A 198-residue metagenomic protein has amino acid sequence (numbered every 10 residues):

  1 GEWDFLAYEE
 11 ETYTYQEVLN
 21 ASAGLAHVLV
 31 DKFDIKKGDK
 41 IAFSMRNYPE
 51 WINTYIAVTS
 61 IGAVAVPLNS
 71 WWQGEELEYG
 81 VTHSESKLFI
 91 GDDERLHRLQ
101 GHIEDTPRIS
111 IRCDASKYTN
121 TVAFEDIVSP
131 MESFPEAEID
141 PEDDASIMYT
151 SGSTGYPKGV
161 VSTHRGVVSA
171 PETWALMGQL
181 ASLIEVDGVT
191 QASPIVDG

Functional and structural regions predicted by a protein language model:
E2, M131-Y149, Y156, A181-G198: Conserved pre-ATP/AMP-binding loop-to-beta segment of ANL
E2-K36, A42-Y48, I52-I56, Q73-E78: Conserved AMP-binding/adenylate-forming core of the ANL superfamily
T14-E17, A145-E172, A181: Conserved AMP-binding A3 loop
Q16, D39, E75, K87 (+3 more regions): Structural detector for helix-capping/boundary residues
A42-S44, W51, Y55, T59-I90 (+1 more regions): Short beta-strand->loop structural element characteristic of the AMP-binding/adenylate-forming
W72-G101, A170-G198: Conserved ATP-dependent adenylate/AMP-binding module captured primarily in the ANL superfamily
E94-P141, Y156, V168: ANL superfamily adenylate-forming
